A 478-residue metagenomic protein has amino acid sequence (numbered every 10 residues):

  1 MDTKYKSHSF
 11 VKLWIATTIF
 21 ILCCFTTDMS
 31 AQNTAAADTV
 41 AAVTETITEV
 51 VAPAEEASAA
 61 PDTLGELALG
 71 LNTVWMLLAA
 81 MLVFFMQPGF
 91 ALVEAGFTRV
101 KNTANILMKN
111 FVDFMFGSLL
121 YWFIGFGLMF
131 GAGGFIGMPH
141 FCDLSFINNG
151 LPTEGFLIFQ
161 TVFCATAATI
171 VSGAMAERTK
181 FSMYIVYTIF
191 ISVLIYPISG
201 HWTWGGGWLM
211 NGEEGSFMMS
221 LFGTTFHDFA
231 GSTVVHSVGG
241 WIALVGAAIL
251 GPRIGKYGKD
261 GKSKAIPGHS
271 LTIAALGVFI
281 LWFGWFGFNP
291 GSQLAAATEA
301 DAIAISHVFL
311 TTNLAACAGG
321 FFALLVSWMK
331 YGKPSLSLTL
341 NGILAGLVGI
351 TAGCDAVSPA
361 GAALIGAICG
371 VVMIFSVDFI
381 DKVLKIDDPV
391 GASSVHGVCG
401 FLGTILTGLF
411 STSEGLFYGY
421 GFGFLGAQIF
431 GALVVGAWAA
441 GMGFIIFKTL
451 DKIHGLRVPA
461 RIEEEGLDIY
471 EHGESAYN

Functional and structural regions predicted by a protein language model:
D2-I15: Bacterial N-terminal signal peptides that target proteins for export
D2-K4, M29-D38: N-terminal acidic, proline/glycine-rich, low-complexity intrinsically disordered segments
K6, I19-I21, A57: Compositionally biased non-globular segments, especially hydrophobic aliphatic-rich helices of signal peptides
A16, F20-L22, T48: Residues marking helix boundaries in flexible regions
F20-A31: C-terminal segment of classical bacterial N-terminal signal peptides
N33-A36, V40-N478: Glycine- and aromatic-enriched membrane alpha-helices
